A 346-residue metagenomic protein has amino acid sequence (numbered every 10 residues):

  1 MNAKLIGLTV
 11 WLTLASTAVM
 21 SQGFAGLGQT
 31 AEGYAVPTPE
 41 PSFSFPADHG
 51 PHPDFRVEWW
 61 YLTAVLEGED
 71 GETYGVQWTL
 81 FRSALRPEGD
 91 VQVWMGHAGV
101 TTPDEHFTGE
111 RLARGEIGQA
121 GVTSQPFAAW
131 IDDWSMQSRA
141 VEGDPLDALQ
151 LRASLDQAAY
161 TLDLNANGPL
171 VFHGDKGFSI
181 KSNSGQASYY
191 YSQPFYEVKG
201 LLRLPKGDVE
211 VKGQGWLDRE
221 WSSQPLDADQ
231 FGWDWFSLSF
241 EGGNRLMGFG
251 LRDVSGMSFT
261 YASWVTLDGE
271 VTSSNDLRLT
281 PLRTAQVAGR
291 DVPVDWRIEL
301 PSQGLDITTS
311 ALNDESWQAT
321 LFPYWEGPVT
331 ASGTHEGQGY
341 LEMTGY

Functional and structural regions predicted by a protein language model:
M1-L8: Bacterial N-terminal signal peptides that target proteins for export
A15-A18: N-terminal signal peptide c-region/cleavage motif recognized by signal peptidases
S21-Y346: Structured soluble/peripheral alpha/beta segments that form catalytic or ligand/cofactor-binding pockets
